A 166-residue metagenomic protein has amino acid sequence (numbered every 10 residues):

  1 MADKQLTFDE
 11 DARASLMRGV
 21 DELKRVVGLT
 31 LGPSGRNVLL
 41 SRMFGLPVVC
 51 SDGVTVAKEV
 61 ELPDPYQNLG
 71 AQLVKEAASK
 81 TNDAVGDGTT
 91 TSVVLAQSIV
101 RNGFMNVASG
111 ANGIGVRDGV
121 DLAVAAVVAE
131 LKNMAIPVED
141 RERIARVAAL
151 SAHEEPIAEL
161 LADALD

Functional and structural regions predicted by a protein language model:
M1-D166: N-terminal glycine-/lysine-enriched basic segments
